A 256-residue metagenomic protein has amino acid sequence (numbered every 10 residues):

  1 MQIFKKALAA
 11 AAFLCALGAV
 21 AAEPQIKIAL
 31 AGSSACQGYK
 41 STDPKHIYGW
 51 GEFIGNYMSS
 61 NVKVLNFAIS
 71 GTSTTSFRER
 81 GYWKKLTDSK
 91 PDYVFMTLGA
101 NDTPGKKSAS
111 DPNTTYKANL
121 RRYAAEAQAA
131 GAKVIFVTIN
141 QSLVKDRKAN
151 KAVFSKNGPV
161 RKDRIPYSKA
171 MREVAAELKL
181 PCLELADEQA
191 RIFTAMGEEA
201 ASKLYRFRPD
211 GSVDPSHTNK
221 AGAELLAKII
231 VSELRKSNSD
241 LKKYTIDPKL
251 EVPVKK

Functional and structural regions predicted by a protein language model:
M1-A9: Bacterial N-terminal signal peptides that target proteins for export
A12-V20: Hydrophobic h-region of N-terminal signal peptides that target proteins for export in Gram-negative bacteria
C15-A16, D43, I229: Alpha-helical transmembrane segments and their juxtamembrane interfaces
A21-A68, Y82-K90: Serine-esterase "nucleophile elbow" of acetyl-processing enzymes
I28-L30, S34-T42, N66-S73, F77 (+2 more regions): Cell-envelope and extracellular/periplasmic
R80-K220, E224-S239, K243-I246, P253-K255: Alpha-helical cap/lid subdomain in secreted, periplasmic, or secretory-pathway luminal O-acyl-processing enzymes
